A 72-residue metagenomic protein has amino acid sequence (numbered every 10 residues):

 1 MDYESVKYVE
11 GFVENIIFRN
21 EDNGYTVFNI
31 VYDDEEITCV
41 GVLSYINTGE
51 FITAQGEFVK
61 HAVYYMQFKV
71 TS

Functional and structural regions predicted by a protein language model:
M1-K7: Short boundary/loop segments of OB/S1/cold-shock single-stranded nucleic-acid-binding domains
Y8-N15, N47-V59: OB-fold and OB-like beta-barrel modules that bind single-stranded nucleic acids
F12-I17, C39-V42: Short secondary-structure capping/turn segments at boundaries of alpha-helices and beta-strands
N15-I30: Short aromatic-glycine-enriched beta-strand elements
N20, Y32-D34, K60: A generic beta-sheet turn/junction motif
V27-T48: Beta-strand/loop nucleic-acid-binding surfaces
E57-S72: OB-fold/S1-family single-stranded nucleic acid-binding modules
